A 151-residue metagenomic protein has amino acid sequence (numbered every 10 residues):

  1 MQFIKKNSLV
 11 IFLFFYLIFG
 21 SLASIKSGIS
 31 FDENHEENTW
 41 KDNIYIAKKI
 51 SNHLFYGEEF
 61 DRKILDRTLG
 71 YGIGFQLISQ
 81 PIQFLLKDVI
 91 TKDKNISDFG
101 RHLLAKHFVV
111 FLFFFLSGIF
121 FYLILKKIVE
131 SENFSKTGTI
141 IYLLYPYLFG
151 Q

Functional and structural regions predicted by a protein language model:
K5, L9-F12, G72, H102-H107 (+2 more regions): Residue-level signature of transmembrane alpha-helical entry/exit and packing/kink sites in multi-pass membrane
S8-N34, K41, Y45-K48, E59-R62: Transmembrane signal-anchor helices characteristic of membrane glycosylation enzymes that use polyprenol
Y16, V109-F111, F134-L148: Membrane-embedded helix bundles of polyisoprenyl
N34-G70, G74, P81-N95: Extracytosolic helix-loop segments that constitute the early lumenal/periplasmic catalytic or substrate-binding loops
I78-V109, S131, Y147: Juxtamembrane segments of multi-pass membrane glycosylation machinery that transfer sugars from lipid-linked donors
Q83, G118-Y122, K126, P146-G150: Hydrophobic transmembrane alpha-helices
I90-K94, F121-L144: Transmembrane-helix signature of polytopic, membrane-embedded enzymes that assemble or transfer cell-envelope glycans
L104-V129: Transmembrane-helix motifs of polytopic, lipid-linked glycan transferases
